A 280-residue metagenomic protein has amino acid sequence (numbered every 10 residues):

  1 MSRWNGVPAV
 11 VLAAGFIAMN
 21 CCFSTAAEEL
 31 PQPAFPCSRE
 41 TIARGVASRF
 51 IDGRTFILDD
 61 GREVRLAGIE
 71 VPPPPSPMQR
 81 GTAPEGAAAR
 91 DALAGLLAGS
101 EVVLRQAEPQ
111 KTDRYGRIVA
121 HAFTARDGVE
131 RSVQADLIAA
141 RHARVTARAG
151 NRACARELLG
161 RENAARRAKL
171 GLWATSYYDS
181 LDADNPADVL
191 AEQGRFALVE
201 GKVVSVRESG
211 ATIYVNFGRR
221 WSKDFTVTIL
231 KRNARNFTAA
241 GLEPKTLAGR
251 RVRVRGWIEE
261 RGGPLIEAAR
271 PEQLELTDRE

Functional and structural regions predicted by a protein language model:
S2-A9, M19-E280: Small beta-barrel nucleic-acid-binding modules, primarily SNase/OB-fold domains and secondarily Tudor-like barrels
V10-A14: Sec-dependent N-terminal signal peptides
